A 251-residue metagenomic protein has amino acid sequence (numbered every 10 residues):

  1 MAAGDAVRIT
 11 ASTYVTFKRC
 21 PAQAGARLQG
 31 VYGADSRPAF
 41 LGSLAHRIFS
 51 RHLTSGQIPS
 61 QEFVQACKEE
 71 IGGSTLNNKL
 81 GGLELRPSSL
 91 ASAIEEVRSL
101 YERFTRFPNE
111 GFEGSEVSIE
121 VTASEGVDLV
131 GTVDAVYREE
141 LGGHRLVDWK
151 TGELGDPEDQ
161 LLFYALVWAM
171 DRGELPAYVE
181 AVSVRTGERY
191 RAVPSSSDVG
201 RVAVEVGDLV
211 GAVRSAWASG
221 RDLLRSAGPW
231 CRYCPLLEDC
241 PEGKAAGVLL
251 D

Functional and structural regions predicted by a protein language model:
M1-A66: Charged, glycine-rich intrinsically disordered N-terminal tails and low-complexity linkers that flank
R8-I9, D156, A169-D251: Metal-dependent nuclease catalytic regions and adjoining charged, substrate-binding loops involved in nucleic-acid end
A26-R27, H144-D148, R189-R191: Short small-residue beta-strand/loop micro-motif enriched in glycine and branched aliphatics
R37, L41, A45, A93 (+2 more regions): Hydrophobic (often cysteine-bearing) scaffold residues that line and stabilize catalytic clefts of nucleotide/cofactor
R47-V117: A non-catalytic, helix-rich entry segment at domain boundaries
S74-N77, L85, R103, F107 (+5 more regions): Charged, terminal alpha-helix-loop-beta segments that serve as non-catalytic nucleic-acid engagement and/or assembly
E116-F163: Non-catalytic protein-protein interaction segments used by genome-maintenance enzymes to assemble and couple activities
